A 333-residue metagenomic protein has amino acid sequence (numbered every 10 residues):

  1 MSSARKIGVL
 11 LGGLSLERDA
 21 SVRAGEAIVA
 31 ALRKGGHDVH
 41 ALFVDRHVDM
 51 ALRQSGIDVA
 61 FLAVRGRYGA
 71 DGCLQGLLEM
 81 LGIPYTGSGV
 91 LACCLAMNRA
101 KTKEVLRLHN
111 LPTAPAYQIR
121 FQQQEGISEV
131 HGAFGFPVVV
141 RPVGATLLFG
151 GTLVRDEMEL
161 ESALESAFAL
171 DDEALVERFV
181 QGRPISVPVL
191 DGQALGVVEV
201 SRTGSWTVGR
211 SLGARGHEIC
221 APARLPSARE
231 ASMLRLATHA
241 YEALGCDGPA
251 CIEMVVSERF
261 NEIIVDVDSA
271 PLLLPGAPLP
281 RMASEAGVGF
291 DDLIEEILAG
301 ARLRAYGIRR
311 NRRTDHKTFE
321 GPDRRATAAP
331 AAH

Functional and structural regions predicted by a protein language model:
M1-L11, V39, R53-Q54, L95-R183 (+1 more regions): Active-site nucleotide/adenylate-binding loops and adjacent lid/helix of ATP-dependent enzymes
M1-M97, K101-E104, L108, R120-E129 (+3 more regions): ATP-binding N-terminal substructure of ATP-dependent carboxylate-amine bond-forming enzymes
S2, N110, P226-H333: ATP-dependent carboxylate activation and anion-phosphoryl transfer catalytic cores that bind Mg-ATP to form
S3-L10, L212-P222, P278: A short small-residue
G72-E79, W206-A214, S269: Short, flexible, mixed-charge acidic loops at enzyme active sites
R155-R235, V256-I263: Phosphate-binding site of ATP-dependent enzymes
